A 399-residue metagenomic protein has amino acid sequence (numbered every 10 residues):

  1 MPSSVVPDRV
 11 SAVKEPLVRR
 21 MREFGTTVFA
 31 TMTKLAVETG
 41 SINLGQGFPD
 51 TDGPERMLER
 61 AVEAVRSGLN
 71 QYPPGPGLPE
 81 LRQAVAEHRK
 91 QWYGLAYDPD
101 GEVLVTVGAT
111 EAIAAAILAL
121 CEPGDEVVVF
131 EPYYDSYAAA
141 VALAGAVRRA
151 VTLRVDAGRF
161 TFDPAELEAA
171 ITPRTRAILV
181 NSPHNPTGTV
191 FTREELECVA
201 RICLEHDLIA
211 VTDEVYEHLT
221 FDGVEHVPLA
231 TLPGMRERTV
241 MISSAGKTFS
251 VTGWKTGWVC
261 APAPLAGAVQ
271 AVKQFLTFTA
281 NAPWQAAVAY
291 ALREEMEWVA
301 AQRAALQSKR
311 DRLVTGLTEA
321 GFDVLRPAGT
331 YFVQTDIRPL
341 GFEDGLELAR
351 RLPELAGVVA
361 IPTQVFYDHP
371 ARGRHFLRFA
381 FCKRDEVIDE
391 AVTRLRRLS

Functional and structural regions predicted by a protein language model:
P2-S4, A169, R351-A360, V365-S399: PLP-dependent enzyme catalytic core of the Aspartate aminotransferase-like
V5-K14, V18-G108, A115, A291-E294 (+1 more regions): N-terminal small-domain helix-loop-helix segment of the aminotransferase-like
V6-V10, L232, R236-Q307, D311 (+3 more regions): Conserved core segment of the aminotransferase class I/II
T39, A144, E205-H206, A320 (+1 more regions): Helix C-cap/helix->beta junction micro-motif
A119-V141: Conserved PLP-anchoring active-site segment centered on the Schiff-base-forming lysine
L143-R149: A short helix-loop-beta submotif of the ANL/AMP-binding
R149, L153-D222: Active-site phosphate-binding strand-loop segment of PLP-dependent enzymes
L306-Q307, A320-A356: Conserved PLP-binding catalytic core of the aspartate aminotransferase-like
